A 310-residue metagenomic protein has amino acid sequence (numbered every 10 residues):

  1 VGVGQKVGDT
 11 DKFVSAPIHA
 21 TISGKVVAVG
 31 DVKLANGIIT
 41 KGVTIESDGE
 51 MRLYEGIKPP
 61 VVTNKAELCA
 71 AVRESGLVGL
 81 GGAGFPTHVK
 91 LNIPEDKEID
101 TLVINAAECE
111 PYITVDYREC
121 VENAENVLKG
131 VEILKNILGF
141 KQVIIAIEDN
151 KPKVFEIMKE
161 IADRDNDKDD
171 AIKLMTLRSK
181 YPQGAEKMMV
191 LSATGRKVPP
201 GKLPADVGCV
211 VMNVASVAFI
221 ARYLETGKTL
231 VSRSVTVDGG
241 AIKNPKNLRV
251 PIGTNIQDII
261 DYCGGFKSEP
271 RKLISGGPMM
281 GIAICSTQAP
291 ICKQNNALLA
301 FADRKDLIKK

Functional and structural regions predicted by a protein language model:
V1-D9, A28: Short, well-structured beta-strand-loop connectors
G24-V26: Conserved hydrophobic positions within beta-strands
A28, K33-F85, P94-D96, P152 (+2 more regions): Acidic low-complexity segments
G79, L102-D116, A241: Gly-rich Lys/Arg/Thr-decorated short loops/hinges at beta-loop-alpha junctions or inter-strand turns that position
V121-I137: Histidine-anchored nucleotide/phosphate-binding helix
K141-I256, Y262-E269, G277: Hydrophobic alpha-helical positions that pack around
V231-R233, I256, D261-K310: Ferredoxin-type iron-sulfur electron-transfer modules and their immediate structural context
